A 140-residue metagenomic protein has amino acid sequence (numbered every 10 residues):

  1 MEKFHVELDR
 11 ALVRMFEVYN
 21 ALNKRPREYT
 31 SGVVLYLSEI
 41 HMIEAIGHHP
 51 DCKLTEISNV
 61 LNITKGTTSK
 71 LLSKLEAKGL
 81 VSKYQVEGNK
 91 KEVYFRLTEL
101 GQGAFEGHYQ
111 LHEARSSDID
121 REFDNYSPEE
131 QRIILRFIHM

Functional and structural regions predicted by a protein language model:
M1-K3, N125, E129-M140: C-terminal regulatory/oligomerization modules of transcriptional regulators
M1-V34: N-terminal leader segment of winged-helix/HTH proteins
R25-T64: N-terminal helix-turn-helix DNA-binding core of bacterial DNA-binding proteins
I43, I57, L72-K78: Basic amphipathic alpha-helical segments that dock to polyanions
E44-H48, Y109, H139: Short, locally clustered residues in the helix-turn-helix/winged-helix DNA-binding domain
K74-R132: Charged, amphipathic alpha-helical coiled-coil/dimerization segments
